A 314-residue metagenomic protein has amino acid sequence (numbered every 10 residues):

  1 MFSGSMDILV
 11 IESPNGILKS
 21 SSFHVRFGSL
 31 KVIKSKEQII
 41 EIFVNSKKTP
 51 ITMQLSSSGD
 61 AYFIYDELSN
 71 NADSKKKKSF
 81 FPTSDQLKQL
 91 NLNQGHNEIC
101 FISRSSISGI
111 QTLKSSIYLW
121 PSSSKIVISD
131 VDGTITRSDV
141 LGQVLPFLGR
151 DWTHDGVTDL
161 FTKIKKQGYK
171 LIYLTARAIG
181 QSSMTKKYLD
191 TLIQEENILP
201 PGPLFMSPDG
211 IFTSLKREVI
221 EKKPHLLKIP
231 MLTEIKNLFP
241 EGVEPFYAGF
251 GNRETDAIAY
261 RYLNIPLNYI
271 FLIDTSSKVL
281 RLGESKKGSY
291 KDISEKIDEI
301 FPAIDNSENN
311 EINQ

Functional and structural regions predicted by a protein language model:
M1-L119, I312-Q314: Intrinsically disordered, serine/threonine/proline
N15, L30-V32, K47-T49, S56 (+7 more regions): Conserved beta-strand elements of beta-rich interaction domains across eukaryotes, especially beta-propellers
I17, K34, G109, P121 (+3 more regions): A generic structural signal for short, solvent-exposed coil/turn residues that cap or connect secondary-structure
G28, Y173-L174: Conserved short N-terminal element of RNA/RNP-binding modules in eukaryotic RBPs
E41, K48, S129, V140-L148 (+4 more regions): C-terminal cap/substrate-recognition subdomain and adjoining C-terminal extension of metal-dependent phosphatase-like
I64-A72, S129-S138: Short, surface-exposed secondary-structure junctions/capping segments
I107-I110, I135, G142: A compositional signature for long Ser/Thr(±Pro)-rich, low-complexity
I117-G133: Low-complexity, Pro/Ser/Thr- and charge-rich linker/hinge segments at domain boundaries
